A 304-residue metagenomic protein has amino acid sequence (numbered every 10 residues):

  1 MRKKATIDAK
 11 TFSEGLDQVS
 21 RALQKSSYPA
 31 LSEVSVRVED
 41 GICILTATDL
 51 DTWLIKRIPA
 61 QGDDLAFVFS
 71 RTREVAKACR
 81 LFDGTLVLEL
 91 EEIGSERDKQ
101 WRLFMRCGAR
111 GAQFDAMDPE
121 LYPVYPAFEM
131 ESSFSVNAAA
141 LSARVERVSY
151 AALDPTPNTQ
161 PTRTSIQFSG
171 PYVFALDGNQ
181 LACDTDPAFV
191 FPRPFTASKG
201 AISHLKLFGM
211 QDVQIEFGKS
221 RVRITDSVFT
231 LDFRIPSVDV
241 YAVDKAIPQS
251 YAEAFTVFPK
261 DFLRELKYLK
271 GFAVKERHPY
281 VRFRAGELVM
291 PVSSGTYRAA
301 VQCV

Functional and structural regions predicted by a protein language model:
M1-V304: Structural preference for solvent-exposed beta-strand-turn elements and adjacent flexible terminal/loop segments within
